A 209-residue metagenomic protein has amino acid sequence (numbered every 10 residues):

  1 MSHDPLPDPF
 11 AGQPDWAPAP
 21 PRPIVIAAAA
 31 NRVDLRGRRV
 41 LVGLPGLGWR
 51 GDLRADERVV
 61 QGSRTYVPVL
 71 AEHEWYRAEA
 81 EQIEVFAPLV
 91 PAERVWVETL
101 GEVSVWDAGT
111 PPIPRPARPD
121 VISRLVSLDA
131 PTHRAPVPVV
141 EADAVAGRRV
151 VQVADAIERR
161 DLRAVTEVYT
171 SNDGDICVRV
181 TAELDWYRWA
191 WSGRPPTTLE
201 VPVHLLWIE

Functional and structural regions predicted by a protein language model:
S2-P7, V40, L53: Extreme N-terminal leader/activation tails
H3-L35, P111-V145: Mixed-charge, Lys/Arg-rich low-complexity intrinsically disordered regions
D15-A17, H73-T132, E183-E209: Intrinsically disordered, low-complexity, charged/polar segments
I24, V42, S63, E81-I83 (+8 more regions): A detector of low-complexity, intrinsically disordered, Ser/Thr/Gly/Pro/Ala-rich segments
R32-G43, E141-D155: Short coil-to-beta transition motif at edge beta-strands of beta-rich domains
R32-V33, A55-V60, P88, V95 (+4 more regions): Short, exposed beta-strand/loop patches in secreted or surface proteins that constitute
G48-W49, R54-Q82, D155-R194: Basic/aromatic-rich interaction segments and small domains that mediate binding to polyanionic partners
